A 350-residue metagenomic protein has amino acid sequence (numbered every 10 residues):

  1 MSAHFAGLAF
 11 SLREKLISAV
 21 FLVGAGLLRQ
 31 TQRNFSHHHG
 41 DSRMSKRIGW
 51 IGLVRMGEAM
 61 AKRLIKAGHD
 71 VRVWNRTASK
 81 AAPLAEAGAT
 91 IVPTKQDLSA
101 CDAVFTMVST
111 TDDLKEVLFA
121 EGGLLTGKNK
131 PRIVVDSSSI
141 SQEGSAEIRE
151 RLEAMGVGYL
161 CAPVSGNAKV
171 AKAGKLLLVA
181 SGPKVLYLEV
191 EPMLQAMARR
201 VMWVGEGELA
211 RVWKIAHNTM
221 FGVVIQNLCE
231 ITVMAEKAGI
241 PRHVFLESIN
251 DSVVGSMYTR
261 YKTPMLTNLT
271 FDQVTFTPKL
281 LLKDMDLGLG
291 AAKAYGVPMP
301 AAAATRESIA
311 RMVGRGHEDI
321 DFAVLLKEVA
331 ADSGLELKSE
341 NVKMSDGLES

Functional and structural regions predicted by a protein language model:
M1-Q32, S36-H37: Intrinsic disorder/low-complexity segments
F35-T106, M202: NAD(P)+-binding Rossmann beta1-loop-alpha1 motif at the extreme N-terminus of oxidoreductases
M60-L64, K80, I148, M193 (+1 more regions): Hydrophobic residues within alpha-helices that form the first helical element adjacent to the glycine-rich loop
K95-M107, T111-M155: Rossmann-fold NAD(P) dinucleotide-binding segment
S139-T219: Rossmann-fold dinucleotide-binding core
L209-S333: Helical "substrate-binding/catalytic lid" subdomain of Rossmann-like NAD(P)-dependent dehydrogenases/reductases
